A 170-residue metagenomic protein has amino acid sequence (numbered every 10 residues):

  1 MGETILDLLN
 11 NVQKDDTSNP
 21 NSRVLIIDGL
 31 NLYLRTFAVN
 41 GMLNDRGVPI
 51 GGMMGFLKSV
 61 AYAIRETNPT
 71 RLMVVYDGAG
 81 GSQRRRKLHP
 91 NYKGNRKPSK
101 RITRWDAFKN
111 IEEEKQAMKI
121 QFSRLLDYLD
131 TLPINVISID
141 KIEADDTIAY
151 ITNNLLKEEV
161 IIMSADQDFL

Functional and structural regions predicted by a protein language model:
G2-L8, D16-M163, F169: Noncatalytic, basic helical substrate-engagement surface that gates or grips nucleic-acid strands
